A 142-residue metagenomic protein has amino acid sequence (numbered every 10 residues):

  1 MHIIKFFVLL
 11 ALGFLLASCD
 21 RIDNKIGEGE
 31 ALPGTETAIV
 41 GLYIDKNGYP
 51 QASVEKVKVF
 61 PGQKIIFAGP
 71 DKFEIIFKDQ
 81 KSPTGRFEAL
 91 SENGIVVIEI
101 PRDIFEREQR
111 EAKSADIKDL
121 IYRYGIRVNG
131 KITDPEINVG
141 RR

Functional and structural regions predicted by a protein language model:
M1-F7: Bacterial N-terminal signal peptides that target proteins for export
L15-S18: C-terminal motif of bacterial Sec signal peptides marking the signal peptidase cleavage site
D20-I22: Bacterial signal peptide processing site
G29-K64: N-terminal edge beta-strand
T35, F60-G62, L90-I95, D103: Solvent-exposed, conformationally flexible loop/turn segments
A68-E74: Short proline/glycine-enriched turn/loop motifs at strand-loop junctions of beta-rich domains
E74-K81: Short, surface-exposed beta-strand/strand-loop-strand elements in extracellular ectodomains
E92-R142: Extracellular/periplasmic metallocenter environments
